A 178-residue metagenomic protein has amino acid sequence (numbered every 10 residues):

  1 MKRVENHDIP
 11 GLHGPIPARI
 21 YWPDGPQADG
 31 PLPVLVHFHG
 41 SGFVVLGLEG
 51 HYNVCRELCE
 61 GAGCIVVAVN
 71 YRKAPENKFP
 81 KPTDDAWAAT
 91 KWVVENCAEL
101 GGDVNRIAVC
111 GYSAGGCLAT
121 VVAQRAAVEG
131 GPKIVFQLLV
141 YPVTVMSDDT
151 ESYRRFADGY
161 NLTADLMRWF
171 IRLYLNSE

Functional and structural regions predicted by a protein language model:
R3-E178: Alpha/beta-hydrolase superfamily serine-hydrolase fold, recognizing
